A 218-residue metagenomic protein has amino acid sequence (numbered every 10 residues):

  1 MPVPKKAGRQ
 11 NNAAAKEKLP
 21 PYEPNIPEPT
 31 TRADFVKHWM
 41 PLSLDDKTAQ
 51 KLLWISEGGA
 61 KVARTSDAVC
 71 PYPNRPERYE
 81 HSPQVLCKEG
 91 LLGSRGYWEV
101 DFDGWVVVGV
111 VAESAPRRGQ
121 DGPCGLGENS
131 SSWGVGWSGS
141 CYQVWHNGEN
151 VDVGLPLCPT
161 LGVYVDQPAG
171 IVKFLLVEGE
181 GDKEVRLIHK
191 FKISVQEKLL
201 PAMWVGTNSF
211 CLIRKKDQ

Functional and structural regions predicted by a protein language model:
M1-Q218: Beta-rich ligand-recognition domains in immune and ubiquitin systems
